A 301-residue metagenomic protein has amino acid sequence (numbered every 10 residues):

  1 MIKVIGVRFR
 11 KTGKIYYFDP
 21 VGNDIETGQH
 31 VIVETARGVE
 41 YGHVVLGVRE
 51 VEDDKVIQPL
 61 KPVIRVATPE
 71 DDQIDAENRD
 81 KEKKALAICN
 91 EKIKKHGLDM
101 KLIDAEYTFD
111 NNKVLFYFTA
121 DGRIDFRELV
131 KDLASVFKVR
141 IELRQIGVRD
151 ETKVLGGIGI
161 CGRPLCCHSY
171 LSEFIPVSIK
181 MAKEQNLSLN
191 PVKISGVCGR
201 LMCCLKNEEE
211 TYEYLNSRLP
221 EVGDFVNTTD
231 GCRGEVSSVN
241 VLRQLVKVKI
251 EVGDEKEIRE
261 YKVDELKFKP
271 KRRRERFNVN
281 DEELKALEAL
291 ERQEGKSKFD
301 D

Functional and structural regions predicted by a protein language model:
M1-I15, I194-N207, G253-D254: Short, basic/aromatic beta-hairpin or loop at an interaction surface
M1-P191: Acidic-enriched and Gly/Ser
R10, V136, T229, V239-V241: A short, compositionally biased micro-patch
K14-Y16, E40-G42, C232-G234, K256-Y261: Short beta-strand segments
V33, N227-T229: A generic structural signal for residues embedded in beta-strands
G157, C161-N227, G234-S237: Conserved glycine-centered short motifs in functionally critical loops
N240-E260: Basic/aromatic-rich interaction segments and small domains that mediate binding to polyanionic partners
I258-D301: Intrinsically disordered, low-complexity linker and terminal regions at domain boundaries
